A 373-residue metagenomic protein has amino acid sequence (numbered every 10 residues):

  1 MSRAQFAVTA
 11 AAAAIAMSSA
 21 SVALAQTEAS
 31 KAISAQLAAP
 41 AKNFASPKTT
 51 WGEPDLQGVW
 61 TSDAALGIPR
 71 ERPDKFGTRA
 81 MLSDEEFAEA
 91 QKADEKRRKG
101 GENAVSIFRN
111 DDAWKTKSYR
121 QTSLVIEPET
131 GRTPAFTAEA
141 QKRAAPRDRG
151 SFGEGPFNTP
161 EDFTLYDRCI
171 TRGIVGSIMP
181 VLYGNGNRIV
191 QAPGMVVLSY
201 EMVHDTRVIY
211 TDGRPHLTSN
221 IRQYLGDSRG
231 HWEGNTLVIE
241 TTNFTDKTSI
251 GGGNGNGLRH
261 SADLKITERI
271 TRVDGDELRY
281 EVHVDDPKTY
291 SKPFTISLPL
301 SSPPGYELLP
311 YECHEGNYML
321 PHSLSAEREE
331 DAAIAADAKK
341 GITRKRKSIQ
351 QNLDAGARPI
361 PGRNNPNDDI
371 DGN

Functional and structural regions predicted by a protein language model:
S2-A11, M17-N373: PEST-like low-complexity, intrinsically disordered acidic/proline/serine-rich tracts that flank trafficking/processing
